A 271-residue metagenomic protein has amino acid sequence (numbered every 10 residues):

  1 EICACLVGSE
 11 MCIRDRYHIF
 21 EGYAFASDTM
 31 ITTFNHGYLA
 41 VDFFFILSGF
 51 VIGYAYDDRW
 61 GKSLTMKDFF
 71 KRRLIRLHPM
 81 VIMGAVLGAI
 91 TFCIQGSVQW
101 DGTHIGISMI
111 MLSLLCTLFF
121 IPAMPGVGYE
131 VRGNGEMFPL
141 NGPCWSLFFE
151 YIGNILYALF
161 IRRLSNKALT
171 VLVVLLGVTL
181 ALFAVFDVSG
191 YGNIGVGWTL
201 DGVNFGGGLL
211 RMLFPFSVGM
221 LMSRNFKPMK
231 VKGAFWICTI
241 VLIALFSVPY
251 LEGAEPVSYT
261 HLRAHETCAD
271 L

Functional and structural regions predicted by a protein language model:
E1-G8, I13, H261-A264, C268-L271: Single conserved hydrophobic/aromatic residue that forms the stacking wall/gate of nucleotide- or nucleobase-binding
S9-D58, H78-G84: Functionally critical transmembrane alpha-helices in membrane proteins and complexes, commonly lining
R14-I19, L176-V188, I240-Y250: Aromatic-anchored segments of alpha-helical transmembrane domains
L39-L47, L140, C144-I152, G206-V218 (+1 more regions): Membrane-embedded alpha-helical segments of multi-pass membrane proteins, especially the transmembrane helices
I52-R73, G96-I105: Membrane-helix interface linkers and caps
L77-Y151, T179-G195, G202, L262-R263: Membrane-interface helix-loop-helix regions
Y151-T179, S223-A234: Solvent-exposed interhelical
L180, F216, I243-A269: Alpha-helical transmembrane segments of multi-pass integral membrane proteins
